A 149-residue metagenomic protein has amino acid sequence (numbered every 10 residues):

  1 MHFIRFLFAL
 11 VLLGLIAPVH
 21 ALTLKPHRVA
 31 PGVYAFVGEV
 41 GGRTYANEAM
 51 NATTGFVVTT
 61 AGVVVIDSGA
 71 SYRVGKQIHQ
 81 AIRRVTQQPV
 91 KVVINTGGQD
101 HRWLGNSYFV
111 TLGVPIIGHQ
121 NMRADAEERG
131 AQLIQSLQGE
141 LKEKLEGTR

Functional and structural regions predicted by a protein language model:
M1-F3: N-terminal secretory signal peptides that target proteins for export/translocation
F6-A17: Bacterial N-terminal signal peptides
V19-T23: Boundary at the C-terminal end of the N-terminal hydrophobic targeting segment
R28-R83: Conserved beta-strand hairpin/beta-sheet module of binuclear metal-dependent hydrolase folds, prominently
Q80-R149: Active-site HxH/HxHxD metal-binding segment of metal-dependent hydrolases
